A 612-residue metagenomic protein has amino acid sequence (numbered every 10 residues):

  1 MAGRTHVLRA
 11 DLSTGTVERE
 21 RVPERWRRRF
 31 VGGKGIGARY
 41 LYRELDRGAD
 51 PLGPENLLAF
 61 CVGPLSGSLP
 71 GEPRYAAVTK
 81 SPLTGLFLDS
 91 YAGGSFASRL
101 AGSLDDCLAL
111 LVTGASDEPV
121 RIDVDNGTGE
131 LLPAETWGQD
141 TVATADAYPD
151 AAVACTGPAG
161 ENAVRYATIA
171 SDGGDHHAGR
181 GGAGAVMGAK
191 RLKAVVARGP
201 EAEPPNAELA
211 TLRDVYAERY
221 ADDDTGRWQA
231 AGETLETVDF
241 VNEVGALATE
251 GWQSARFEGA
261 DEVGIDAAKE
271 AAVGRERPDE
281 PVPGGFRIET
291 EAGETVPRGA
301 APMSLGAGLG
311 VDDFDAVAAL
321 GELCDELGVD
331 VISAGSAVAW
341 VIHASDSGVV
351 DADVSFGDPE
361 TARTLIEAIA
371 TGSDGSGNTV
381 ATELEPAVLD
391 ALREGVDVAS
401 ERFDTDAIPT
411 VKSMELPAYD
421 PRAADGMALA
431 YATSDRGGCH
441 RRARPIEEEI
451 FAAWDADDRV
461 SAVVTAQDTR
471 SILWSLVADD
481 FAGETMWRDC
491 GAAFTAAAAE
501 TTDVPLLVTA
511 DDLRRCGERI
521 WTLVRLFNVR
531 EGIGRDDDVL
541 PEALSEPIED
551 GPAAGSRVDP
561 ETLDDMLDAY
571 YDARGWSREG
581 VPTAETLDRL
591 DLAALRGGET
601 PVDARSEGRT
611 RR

Functional and structural regions predicted by a protein language model:
A2-N242, E326, R589-L592: Basic, polar low-complexity surface loops/patches
P73, P149-V153, G157-R180, M187 (+1 more regions): Extended C-terminal regions of large enzymes
